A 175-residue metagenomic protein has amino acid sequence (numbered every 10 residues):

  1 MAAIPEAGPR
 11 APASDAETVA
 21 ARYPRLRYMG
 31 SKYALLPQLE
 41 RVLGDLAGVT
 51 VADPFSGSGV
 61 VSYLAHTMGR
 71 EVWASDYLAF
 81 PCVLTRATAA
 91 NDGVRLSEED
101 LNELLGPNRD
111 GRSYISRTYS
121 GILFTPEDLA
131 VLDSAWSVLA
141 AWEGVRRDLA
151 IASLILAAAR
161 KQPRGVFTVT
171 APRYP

Functional and structural regions predicted by a protein language model:
M1-F55, V60-T67, N91: S-adenosyl-L-methionine
E71-P175: Class I S-adenosyl-L-methionine-dependent methyltransferase module
